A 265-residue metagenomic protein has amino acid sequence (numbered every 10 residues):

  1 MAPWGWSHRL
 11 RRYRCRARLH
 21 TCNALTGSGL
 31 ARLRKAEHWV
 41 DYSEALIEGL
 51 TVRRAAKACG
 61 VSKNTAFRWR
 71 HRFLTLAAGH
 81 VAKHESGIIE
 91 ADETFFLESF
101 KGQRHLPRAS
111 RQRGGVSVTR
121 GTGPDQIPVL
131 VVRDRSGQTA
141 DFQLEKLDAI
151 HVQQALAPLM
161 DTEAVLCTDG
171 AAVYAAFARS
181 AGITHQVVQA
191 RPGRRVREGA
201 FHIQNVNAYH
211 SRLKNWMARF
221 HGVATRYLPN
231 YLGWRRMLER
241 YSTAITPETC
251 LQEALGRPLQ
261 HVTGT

Functional and structural regions predicted by a protein language model:
M1-T265: Residue-level recognition of single "structural anchor" positions that define or cap local secondary structure
